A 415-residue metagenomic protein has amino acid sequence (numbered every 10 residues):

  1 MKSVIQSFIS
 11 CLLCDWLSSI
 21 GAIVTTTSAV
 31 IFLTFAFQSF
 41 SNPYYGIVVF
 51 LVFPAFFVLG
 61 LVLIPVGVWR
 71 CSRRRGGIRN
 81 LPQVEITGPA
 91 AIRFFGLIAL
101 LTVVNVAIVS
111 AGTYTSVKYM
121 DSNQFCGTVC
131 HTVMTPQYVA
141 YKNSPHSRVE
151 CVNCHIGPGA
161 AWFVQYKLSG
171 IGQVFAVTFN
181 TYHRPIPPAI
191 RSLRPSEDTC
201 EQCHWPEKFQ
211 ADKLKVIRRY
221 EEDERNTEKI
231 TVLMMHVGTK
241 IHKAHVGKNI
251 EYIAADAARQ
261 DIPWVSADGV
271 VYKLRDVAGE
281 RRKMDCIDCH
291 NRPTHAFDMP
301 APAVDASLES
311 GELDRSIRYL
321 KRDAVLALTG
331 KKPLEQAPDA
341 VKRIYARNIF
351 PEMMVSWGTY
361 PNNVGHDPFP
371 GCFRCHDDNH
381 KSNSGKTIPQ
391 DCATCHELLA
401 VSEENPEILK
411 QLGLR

Functional and structural regions predicted by a protein language model:
S3-T27: Juxtamembrane interface helix immediately N-terminal to a transmembrane segment
S7-L12, Q38-V58, L63-P195, K213-E280 (+4 more regions): Sequence context of c-type cytochrome heme-c attachment sites
T26-S39: Alpha-helical transmembrane segments of multi-pass membrane proteins
C126, C151, C200-C203, C286 (+2 more regions): Short cysteine-rich clusters marking metal-coordination/redox-active sites
H155, H204-E207, H290, H376: Helix-to-catalytic-loop junction in kinase catalytic cores
S192-P206: Internal catalytic or translocation cores that form aromatic/hydrophobic pockets or channels for amphipathic metabolites
E280-V304: Structured mid-domain segments that build the active-site/substrate or prosthetic-cofactor binding neighborhood
I388-A400, L409-L414: Active/binding-pocket-proximal capping segment
